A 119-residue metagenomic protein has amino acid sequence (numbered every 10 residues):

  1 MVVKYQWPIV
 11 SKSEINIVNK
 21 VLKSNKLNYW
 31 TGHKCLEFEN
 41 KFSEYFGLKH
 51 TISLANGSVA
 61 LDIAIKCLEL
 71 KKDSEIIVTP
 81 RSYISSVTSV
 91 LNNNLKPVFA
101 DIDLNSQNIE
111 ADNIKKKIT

Functional and structural regions predicted by a protein language model:
M1-L27: N-terminal "arm"/small-domain region of PLP-dependent enzymes with the aminotransferase-like
S11, N56-G57, P80: Helix N-cap/beta->alpha junction signal
K12, Y29-G32, N108: Non-catalytic, surface-exposed connector residues within folded enzymatic/regulatory domains
N16, K20, E44, K71 (+1 more regions): Asparagine-rich low-complexity intrinsically disordered tracts
K23-S24, G47, T119: Residues at helix-coil transition
N28-E75, S89-L91, F99-D101: Phosphate-binding glycine-rich loop
K66-T119: PLP-dependent aminotransferase-like
